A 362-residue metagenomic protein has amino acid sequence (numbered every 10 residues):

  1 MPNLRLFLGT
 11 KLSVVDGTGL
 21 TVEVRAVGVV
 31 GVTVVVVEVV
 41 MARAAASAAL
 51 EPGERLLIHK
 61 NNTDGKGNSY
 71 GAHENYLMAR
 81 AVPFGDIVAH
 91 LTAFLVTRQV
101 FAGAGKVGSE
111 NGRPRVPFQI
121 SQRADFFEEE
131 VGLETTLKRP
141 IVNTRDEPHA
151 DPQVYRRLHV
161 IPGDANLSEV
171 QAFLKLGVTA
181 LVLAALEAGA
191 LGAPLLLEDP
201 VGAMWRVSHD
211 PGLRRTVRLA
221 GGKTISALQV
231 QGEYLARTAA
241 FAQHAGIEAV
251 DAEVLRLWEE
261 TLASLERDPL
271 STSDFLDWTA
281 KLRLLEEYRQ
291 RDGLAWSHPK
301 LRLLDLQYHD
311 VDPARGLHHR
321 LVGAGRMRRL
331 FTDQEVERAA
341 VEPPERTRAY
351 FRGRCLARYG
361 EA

Functional and structural regions predicted by a protein language model:
M1, S13, T18-R25, G31-H59 (+4 more regions): Terminal catalytic/cofactor-binding subdomain
R55, S69-H73, R115-P117, R123 (+1 more regions): Extracellular structured ligand-interaction cores
N61-A79: Histidine-centered divalent-metal-coordination microenvironment in nucleic-acid enzymes
N62, M78, Q122-A124, P162-D164: Short, structured patches in soluble enzyme cores that scaffold and shape functional sites
G65-N68, F127-E129, L167-E169: Flexible loop/turn segments at secondary-structure boundaries
A79, P117-I120, F127-E129: Extended, Lys/Arg-enriched charged tracts that mediate electrostatic binding to polyanionic substrates
P83-G85: A short alpha->loop->secondary-structure connector
